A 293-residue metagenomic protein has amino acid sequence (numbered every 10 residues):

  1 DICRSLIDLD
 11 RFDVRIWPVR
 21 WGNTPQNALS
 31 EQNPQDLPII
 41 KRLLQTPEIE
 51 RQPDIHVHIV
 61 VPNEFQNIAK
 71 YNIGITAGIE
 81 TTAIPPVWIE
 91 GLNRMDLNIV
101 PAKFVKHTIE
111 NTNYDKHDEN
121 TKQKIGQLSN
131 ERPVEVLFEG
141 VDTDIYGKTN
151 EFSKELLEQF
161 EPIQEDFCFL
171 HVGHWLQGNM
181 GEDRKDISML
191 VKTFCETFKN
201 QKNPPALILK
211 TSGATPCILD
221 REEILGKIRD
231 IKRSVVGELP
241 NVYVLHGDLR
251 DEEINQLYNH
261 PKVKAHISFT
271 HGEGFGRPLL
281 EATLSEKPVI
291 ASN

Functional and structural regions predicted by a protein language model:
D1-N23: N-terminal subdomain of nucleotide-sugar transferases
R4, R20-E110: Extended catalytic core of nucleotide-activated donor transferases of GT-like folds
S5, D142-Q256: Conserved catalytic-core segment of nucleotide-activated headgroup transferases in glycan assembly
L97-K154: Donor nucleotide-sugar binding/catalytic pocket of nucleotide-sugar-dependent glycosyltransferases
R250-K264, L284: Short acidic alpha-helix that forms the nucleotide-activated donor recognition element in Leloir-type transferases
F269-H271: Aromatic "clamp/platform" in nucleotide-sugar-dependent glycosyltransferases that forms part of the donor/acceptor
G276-L279: Short glycine/serine-rich donor-binding loops of glycosyltransferases
P288-A291: Short hydrophobic beta-strand element within catalytic cores of glycosyltransferases and related nucleotide-activated
